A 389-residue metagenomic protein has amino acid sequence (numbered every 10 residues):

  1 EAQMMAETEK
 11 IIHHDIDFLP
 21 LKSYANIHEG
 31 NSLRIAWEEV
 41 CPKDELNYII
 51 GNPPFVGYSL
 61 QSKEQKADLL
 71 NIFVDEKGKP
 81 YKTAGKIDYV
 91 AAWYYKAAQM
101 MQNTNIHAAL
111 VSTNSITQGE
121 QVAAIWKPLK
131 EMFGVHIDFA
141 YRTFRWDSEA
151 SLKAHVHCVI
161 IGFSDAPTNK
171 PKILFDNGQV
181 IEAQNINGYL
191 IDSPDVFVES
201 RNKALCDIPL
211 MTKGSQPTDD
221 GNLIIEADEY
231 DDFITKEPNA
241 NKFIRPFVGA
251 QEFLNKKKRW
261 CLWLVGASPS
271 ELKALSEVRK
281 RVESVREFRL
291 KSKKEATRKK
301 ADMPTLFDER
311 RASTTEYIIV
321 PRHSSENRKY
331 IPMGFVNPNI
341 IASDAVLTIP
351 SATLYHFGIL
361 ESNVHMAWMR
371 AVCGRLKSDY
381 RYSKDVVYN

Functional and structural regions predicted by a protein language model:
Q3-D17, L21-K22, S32-P238, K242 (+5 more regions): Signature of N6-adenine DNA methyltransferases within the class I
F55, E149-A150, A250-K257, E287-E295 (+2 more regions): Intrinsically disordered or highly flexible coil/loop and linker segments, enriched in small and charged/polar residues
G85, L174, I244-F247, K258-W263 (+2 more regions): Short coil/turn segments at secondary-structure boundaries
P128-H136, R279, E283-K291, Y355-H356 (+1 more regions): A short, contiguous, amphipathic alpha-helix enriched in charged residues
F247, F288, S313-Y330, S351-C373: Short Ser/Thr-interspersed hydrophobic loop/turn segments at strand-loop and sheet-helix junctions that line or gate
A274-F307: Amphipathic alpha-helical
T305-D308, T314-E316: Catalytic nucleotidyl-transfer cores of nucleotide-processing enzymes
